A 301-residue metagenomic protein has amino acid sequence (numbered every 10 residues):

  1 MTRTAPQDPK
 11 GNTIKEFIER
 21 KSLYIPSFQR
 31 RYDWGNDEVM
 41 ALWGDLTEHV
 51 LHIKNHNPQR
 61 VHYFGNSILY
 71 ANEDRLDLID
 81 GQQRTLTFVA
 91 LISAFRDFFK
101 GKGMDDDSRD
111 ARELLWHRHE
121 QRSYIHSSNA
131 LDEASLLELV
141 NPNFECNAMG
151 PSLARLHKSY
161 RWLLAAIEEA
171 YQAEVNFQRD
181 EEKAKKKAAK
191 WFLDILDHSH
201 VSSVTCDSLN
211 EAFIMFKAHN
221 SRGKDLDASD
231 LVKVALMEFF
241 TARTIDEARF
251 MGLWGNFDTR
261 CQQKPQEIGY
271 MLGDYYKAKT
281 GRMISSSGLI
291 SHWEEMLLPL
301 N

Functional and structural regions predicted by a protein language model:
M1-I79, Q83, V201: Short alpha-helix boundary/capping and kink motifs at helix termini
A5-L23, Q121-N141: Short, compositionally biased low-complexity segments
E38, R84-T87, E211, E267: Residue-level detector of well-ordered alpha-helical segments, enriched for hydrophobic/aromatic packing positions
H49, F95-F98, R222: Phosphate/oxyanion-binding loops and surfaces in catalytic or ligand/nucleic-acid-binding neighborhoods
I53, K102, L226-D230: Short, flexible/disordered secondary-structure transition segments
P58-H62, F99-N129: Flexible phosphate/Mg2+-sensing switch loops adjacent to catalytic phosphate-binding sites
T85-G101: Short active-site loop/helix that positions an aromatic residue
D132-N301: Polyanionic (Asp/Glu-rich) segments that form extended negatively charged tracts
